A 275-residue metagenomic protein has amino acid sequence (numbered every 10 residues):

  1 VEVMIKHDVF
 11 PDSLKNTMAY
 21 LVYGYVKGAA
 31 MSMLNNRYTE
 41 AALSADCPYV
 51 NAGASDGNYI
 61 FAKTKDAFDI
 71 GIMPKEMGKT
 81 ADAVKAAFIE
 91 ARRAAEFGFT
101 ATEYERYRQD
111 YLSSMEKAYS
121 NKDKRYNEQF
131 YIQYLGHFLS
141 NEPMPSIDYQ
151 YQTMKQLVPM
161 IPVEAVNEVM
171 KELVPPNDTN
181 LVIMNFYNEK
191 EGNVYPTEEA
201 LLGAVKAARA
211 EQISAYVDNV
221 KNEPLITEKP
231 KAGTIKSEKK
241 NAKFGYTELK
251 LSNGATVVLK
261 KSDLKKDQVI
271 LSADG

Functional and structural regions predicted by a protein language model:
V1-Y20, G24-Y25, M31-T39, L43 (+3 more regions): Proteolytic maturation boundary segments
M4, M31-P74, I132-Q133: A structural supersecondary motif
S13-M18, A45-V50, D56-T64, P74-G78 (+2 more regions): Short, charged helix-to-loop "capping" segments that act as catalytic/coupling loops
A41, I60-N121, S140-P143, M154-M160: M16/insulysin-pitrilysin zinc metalloprotease superfamily fold
Y59, Q129, H137-L139: Short, flexible segments with low predicted structural confidence
T100, N127-F130, I183, Q212: A general marker of short, structured functional hotspots
S120, K124-L135: Hydrophobic, mid-to-C-terminal alpha-helical segments
